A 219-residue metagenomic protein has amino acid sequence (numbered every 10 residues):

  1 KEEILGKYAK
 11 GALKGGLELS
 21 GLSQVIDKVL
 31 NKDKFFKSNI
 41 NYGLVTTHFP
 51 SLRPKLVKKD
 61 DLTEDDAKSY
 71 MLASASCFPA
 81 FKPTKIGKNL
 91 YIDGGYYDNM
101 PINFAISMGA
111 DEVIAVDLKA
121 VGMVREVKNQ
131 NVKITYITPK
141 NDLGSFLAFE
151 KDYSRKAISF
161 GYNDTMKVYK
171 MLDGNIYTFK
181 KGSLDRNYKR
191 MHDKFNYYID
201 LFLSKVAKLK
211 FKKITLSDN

Functional and structural regions predicted by a protein language model:
K1-N219: Patatin-like phospholipase
